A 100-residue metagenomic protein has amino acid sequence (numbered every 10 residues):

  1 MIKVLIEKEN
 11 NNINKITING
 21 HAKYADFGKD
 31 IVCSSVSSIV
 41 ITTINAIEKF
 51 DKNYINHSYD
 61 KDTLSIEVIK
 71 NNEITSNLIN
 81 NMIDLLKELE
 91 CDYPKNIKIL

Functional and structural regions predicted by a protein language model:
M1-I31, I41, N45-L100: N-terminal intrinsically disordered, cationic/polar leader segments that include organellar targeting peptides
V32-V36: Short, conserved glycine- and acidic-residue-centered signature motifs in active-site or ligand-binding loops
